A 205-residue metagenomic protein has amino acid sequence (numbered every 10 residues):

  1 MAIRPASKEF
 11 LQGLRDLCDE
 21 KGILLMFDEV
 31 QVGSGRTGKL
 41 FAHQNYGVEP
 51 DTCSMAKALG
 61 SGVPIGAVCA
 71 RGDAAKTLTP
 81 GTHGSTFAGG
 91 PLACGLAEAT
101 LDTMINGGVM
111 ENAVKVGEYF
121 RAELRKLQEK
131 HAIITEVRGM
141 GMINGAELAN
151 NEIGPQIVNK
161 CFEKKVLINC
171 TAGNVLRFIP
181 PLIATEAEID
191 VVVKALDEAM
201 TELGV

Functional and structural regions predicted by a protein language model:
M1-V205: Conserved N-terminal phosphate-binding loop of PLP-dependent enzymes in the Aspartate aminotransferase
